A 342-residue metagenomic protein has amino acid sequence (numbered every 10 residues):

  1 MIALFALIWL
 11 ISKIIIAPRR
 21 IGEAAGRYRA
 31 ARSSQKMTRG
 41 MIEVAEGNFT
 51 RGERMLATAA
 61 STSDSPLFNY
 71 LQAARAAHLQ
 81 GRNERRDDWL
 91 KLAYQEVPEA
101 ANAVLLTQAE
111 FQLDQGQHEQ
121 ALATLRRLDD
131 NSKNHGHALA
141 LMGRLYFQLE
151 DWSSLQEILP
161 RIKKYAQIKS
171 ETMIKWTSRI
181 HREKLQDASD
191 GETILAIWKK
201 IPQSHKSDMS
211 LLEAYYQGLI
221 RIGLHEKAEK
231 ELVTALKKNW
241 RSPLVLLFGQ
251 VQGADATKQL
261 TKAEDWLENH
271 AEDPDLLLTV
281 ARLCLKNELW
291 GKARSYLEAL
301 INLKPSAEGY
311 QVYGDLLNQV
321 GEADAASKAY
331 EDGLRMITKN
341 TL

Functional and structural regions predicted by a protein language model:
M1-A25, A30: Transmembrane alpha-helices and immediately adjacent membrane-cytoplasm interface residues in multi-pass integral
R29-S65, Q72, T107, F111 (+2 more regions): Alpha-helical segment of the N-proximal tetratricopeptide repeat
F49-T50, N83-E84, H118, W152 (+6 more regions): TPR-repeat structural position
F68-Q72, D88, N102-T107, A123 (+9 more regions): Alpha-solenoid helical repeat scaffolds
A74-H78, K91-Q95, A101-E110, T177-E183 (+1 more regions): Alpha-helical adaptor scaffolds
E96, D130-N131, G143-I168, E229 (+3 more regions): TPR/TPR-like (Sel1-like) alpha-helical repeat modules
